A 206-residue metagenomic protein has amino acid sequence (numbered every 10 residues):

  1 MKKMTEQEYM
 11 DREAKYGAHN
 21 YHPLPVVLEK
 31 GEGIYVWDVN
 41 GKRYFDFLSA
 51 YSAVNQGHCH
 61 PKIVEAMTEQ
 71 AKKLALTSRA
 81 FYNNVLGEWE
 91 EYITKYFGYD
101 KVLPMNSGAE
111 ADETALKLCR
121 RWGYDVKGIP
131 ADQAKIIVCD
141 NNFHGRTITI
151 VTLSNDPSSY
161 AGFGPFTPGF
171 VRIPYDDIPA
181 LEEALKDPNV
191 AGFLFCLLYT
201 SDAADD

Functional and structural regions predicted by a protein language model:
M1-E32, A80: Active-site-adjacent loop/helix segments that line or gate small-molecule/cofactor pockets in enzymes
K15, R43-I129: Glycine-rich loop-to-alpha-helix module at the N-terminal edge of alpha/beta enzyme cores
V26-L48: Active-site and channel-lining beta-strand-loop segments that bind or position nucleotide-derived/phosphorylated
W37, Q56-G57, T152-L153: Short beta-strand-to-turn element immediately C-terminal to the catalytic PLP-Schiff-base lysine in fold type I
S78-Y82, V171-P174, S201: Short acidic-aromatic active-site loops that bind/stabilize oxyanions
E91-G192: PLP-dependent aspartate aminotransferase-fold enzymes
Y199-D206: Conserved small/polar residues in nucleotide/adenosyl-binding loops
